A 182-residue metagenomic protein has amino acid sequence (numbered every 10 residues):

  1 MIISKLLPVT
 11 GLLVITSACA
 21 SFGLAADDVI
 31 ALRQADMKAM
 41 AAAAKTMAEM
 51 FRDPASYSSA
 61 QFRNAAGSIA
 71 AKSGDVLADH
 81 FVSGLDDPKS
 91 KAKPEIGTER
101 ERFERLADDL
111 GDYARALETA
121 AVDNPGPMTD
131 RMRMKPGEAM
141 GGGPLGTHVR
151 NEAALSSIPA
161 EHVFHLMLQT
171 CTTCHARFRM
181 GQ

Functional and structural regions predicted by a protein language model:
M1-G11: Bacterial N-terminal signal peptides that target proteins for export
M1-I3, S21-L24: Basic/polar N-terminal segments that are highly enriched at the extreme N-terminus, encompassing both cleavable
I15-S21: N-terminal signal peptide c-region/cleavage motif recognized by signal peptidases
A26-S59, G67, A71-Q182: Sequence context surrounding c-type heme c attachment/ligation sites in exported
